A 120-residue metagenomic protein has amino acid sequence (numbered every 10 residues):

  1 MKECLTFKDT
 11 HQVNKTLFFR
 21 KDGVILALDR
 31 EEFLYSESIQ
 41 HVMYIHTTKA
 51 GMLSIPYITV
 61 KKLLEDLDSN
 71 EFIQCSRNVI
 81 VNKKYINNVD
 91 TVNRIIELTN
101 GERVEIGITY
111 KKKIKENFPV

Functional and structural regions predicted by a protein language model:
K2-T99: Conserved binding/recognition cores within well-folded domains
T6, P119-V120: Generic surface-pattern signal
T99-E105: Short, conserved aromatic-histidine micro-motifs
K112-P119: C-terminal output/interaction extensions
